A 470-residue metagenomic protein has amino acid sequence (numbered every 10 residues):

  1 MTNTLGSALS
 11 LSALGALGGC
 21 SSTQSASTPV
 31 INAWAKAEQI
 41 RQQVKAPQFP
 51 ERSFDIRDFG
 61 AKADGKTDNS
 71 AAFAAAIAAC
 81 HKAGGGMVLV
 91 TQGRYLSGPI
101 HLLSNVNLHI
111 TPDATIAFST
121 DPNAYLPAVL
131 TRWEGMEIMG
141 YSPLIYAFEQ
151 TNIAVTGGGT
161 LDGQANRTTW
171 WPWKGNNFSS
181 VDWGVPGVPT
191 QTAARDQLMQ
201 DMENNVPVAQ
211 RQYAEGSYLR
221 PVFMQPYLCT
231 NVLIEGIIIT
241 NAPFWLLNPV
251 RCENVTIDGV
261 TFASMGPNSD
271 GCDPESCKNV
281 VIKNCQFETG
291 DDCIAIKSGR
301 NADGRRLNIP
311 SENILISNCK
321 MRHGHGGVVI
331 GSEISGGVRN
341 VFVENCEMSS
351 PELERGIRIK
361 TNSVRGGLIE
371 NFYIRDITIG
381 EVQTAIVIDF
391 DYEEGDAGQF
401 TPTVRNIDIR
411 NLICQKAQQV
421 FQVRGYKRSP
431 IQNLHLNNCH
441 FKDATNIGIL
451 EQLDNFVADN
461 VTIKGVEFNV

Functional and structural regions predicted by a protein language model:
M1-L14, G18-V470: Extracellular/periplasmic carbohydrate-active domains that bind, remodel, or depolymerize complex polysaccharides
